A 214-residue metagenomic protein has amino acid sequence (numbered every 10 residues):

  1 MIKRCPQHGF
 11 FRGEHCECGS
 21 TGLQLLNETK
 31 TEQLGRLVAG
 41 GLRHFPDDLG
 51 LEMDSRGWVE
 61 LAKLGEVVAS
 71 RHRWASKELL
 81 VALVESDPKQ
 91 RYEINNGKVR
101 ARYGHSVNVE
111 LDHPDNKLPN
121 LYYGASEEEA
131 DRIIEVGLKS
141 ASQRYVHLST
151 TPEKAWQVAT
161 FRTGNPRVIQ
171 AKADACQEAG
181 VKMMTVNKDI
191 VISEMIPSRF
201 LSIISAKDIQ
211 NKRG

Functional and structural regions predicted by a protein language model:
M1-G214: Eukaryotic, polar/proline-rich low-complexity intrinsically disordered regions
